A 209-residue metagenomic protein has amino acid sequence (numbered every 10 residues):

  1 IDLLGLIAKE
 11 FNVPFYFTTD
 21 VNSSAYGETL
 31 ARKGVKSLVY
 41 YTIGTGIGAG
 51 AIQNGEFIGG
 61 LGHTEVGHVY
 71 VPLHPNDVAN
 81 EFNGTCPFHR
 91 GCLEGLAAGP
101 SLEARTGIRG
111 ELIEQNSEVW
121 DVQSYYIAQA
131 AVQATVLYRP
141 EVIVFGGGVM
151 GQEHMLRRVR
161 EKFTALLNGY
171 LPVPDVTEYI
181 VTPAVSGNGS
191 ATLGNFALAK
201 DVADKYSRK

Functional and structural regions predicted by a protein language model:
I1-D2: Active-site core of PLP-dependent enzymes with the aminotransferase class I/II
G5, K9-V13, G27-S37, L73-K209: ATP-binding/phosphotransfer module of carbohydrate and carboxylate kinases, centering on a glycine-rich
F17-V21: Short loop/edge segments at beta-strand edges and connector loops that shape dinucleotide/nucleotide cofactor-binding
S24: Active-site environment of divalent metal-dependent phosphoester hydrolases
K36-C92: Glycine-rich phosphate-binding loop of actin/hexokinase-like ATP-binding domains
